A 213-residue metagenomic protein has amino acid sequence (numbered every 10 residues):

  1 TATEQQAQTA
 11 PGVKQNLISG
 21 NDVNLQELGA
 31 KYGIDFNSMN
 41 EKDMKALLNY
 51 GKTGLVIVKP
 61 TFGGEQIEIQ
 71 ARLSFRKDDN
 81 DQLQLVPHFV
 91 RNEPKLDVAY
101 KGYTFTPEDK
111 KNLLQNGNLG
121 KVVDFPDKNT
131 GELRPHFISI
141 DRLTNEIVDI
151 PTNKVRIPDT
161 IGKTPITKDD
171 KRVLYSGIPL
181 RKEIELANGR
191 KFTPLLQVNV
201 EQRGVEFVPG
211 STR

Functional and structural regions predicted by a protein language model:
T1-R213: Gram-negative host-targeted secretion-system effectors, predominantly Type III and Type IV, recognized via long
